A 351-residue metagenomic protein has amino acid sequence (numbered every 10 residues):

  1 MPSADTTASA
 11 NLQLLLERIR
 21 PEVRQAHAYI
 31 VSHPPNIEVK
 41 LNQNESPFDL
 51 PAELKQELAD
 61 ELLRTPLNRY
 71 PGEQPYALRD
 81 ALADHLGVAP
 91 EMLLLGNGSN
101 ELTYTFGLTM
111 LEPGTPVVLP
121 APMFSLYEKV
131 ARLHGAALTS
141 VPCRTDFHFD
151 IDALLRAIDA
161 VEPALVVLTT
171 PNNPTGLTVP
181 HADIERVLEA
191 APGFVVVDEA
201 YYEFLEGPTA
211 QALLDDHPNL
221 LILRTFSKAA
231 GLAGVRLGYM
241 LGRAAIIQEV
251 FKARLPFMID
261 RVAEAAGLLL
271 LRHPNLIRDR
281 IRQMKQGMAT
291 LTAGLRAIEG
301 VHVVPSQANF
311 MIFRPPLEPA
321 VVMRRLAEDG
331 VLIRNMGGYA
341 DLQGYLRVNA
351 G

Functional and structural regions predicted by a protein language model:
P2-R69, E162: N-terminal "arm"/small-domain region of PLP-dependent enzymes with the aminotransferase-like
N42, G242, I312-E318, D329-G351: Conserved PLP-binding active-site segment of the aspartate aminotransferase-like
Q56, D60-N97, M288-T290: Conserved N-terminal alpha-helix of the aminotransferase class I/II PLP-enzyme fold
P75-Y76, P90-V117, G238: Conserved beta-loop-alpha segment that forms the PLP phosphate-binding cup at the N-terminus of a helix
T109-L168: PLP-dependent aminotransferase-like
T145-E203: Active-site phosphate-binding strand-loop segment of PLP-dependent enzymes
N219-A297, H302-V304: PLP-dependent aminotransferase class I/II
M284-K285, L295-D329: Conserved PLP-binding catalytic core of the aspartate aminotransferase-like
